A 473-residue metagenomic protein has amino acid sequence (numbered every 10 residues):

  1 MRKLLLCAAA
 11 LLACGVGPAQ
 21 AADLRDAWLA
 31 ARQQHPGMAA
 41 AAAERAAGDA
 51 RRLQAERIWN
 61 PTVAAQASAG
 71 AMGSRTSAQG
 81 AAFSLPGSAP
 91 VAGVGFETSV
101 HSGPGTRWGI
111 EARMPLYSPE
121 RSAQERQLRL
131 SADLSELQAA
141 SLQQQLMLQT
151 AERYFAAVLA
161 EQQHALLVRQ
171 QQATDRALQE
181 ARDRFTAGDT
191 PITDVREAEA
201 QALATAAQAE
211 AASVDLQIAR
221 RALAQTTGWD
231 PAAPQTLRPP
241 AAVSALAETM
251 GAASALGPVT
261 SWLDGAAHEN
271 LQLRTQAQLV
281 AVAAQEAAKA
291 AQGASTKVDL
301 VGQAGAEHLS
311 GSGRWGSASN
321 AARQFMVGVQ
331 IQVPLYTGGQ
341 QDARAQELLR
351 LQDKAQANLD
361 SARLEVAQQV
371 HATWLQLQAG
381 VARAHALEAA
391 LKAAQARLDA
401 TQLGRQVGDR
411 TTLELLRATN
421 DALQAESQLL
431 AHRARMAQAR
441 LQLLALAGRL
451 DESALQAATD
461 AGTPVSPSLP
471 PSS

Functional and structural regions predicted by a protein language model:
M1-Q20: Gram-negative bacterial Sec-dependent N-terminal signal peptides
R2-K3, A22, Q143-G265, T373-Q376 (+6 more regions): Periplasmic alpha-helical coiled-coil/stalk elements that build and connect Gram-negative outer-membrane
L29-A39, A46-P61, E97-G105, G109-Q127 (+8 more regions): A glycine-/polar-enriched beta->alpha junction
M38-A55, L142, L146-A165, R176 (+5 more regions): Amphipathic alpha-helical coiled-coil segments
A41, V63-A67, Q276, V298-G302: Membrane-embedded beta-strand positions of outer-membrane beta-barrel proteins
Q66-I110, A241-S254, A288, V301-Q340 (+2 more regions): Small/polar, glycine/serine/threonine/aspartate-rich low-complexity segments that form flexible
A71-G73, P231, Q428-S473: Acidic, low-complexity, intrinsically disordered peripheral segments
R129, I192-Q201, Q346, T412-N420: Short, charged, amphipathic alpha-helical segments
